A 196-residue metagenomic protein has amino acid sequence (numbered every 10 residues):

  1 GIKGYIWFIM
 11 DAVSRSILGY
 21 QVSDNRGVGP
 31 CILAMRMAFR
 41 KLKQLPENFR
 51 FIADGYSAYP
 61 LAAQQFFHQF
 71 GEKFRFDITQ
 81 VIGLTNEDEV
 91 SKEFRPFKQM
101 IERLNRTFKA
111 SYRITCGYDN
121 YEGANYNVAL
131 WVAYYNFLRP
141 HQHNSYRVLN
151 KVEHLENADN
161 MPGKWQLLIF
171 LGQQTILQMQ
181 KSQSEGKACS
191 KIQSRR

Functional and structural regions predicted by a protein language model:
G1-I17: An active-site-proximal beta-strand-loop segment
I2, Y20-Q44: Active-site beta-loop-alpha junctions of metal-dependent nucleic acid enzymes, especially the RNase H-like/DDE
R15-S16, L42-N48: Short, surface-exposed connector motifs at secondary-structure boundaries
R15-Y20, I114-C116: Short small-residue beta-strand/loop micro-motif enriched in glycine and branched aliphatics
N48-G55: Short glycine-rich phosphate-binding loop at a beta-alpha junction
G55-Y56, P60-Y118: Helix-centered, glycine/charged polyanion-binding patches within enzymatic domains that contact phosphate-containing
E93, I114-R196: C-terminal domain-tail junction helix/linker
